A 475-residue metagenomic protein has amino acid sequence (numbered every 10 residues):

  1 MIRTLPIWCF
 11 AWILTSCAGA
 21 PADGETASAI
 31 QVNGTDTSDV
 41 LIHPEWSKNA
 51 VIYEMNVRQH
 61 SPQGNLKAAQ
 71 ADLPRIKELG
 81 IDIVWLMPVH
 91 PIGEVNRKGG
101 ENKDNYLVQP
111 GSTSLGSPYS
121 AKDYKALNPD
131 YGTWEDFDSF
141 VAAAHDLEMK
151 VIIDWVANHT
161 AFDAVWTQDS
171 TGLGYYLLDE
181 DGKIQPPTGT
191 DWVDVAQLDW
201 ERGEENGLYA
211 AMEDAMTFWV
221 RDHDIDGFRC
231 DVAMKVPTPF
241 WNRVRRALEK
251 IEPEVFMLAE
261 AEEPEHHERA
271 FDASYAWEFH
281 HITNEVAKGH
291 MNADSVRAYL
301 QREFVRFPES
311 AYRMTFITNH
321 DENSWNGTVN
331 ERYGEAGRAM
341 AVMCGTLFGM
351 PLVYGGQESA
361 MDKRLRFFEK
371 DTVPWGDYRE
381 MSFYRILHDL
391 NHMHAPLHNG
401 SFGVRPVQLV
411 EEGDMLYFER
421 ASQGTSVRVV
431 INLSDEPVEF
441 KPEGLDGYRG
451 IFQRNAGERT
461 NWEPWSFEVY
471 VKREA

Functional and structural regions predicted by a protein language model:
T15-S16: C-terminal motif of bacterial Sec signal peptides marking the signal peptidase cleavage site
E25-D36, R221, D231-R313, M343 (+5 more regions): Active-site-proximal helices and loops of the catalytic beta/alpha 8
V32, T37-Y53, R58-K67, L73-D82 (+2 more regions): Substrate-binding/active-site clefts of carbohydrate-active enzymes
M55, I76, L86, Y124 (+10 more regions): Conserved, mostly hydrophobic/aromatic
W85-E94, D154-A164, D231-P237, E260-E265 (+2 more regions): Short, solvent-exposed turn/loop segments enriched in Gly/Ser/Thr/Pro and often Arg
M314-Y378: Aromatic/acidic polysaccharide-binding cleft in carbohydrate-active enzymes
V407-E443: Carbohydrate-binding surface patches
G457-A475: C-terminal beta-strand-rich structural cap/linker in extracellular carbohydrate-active enzymes
